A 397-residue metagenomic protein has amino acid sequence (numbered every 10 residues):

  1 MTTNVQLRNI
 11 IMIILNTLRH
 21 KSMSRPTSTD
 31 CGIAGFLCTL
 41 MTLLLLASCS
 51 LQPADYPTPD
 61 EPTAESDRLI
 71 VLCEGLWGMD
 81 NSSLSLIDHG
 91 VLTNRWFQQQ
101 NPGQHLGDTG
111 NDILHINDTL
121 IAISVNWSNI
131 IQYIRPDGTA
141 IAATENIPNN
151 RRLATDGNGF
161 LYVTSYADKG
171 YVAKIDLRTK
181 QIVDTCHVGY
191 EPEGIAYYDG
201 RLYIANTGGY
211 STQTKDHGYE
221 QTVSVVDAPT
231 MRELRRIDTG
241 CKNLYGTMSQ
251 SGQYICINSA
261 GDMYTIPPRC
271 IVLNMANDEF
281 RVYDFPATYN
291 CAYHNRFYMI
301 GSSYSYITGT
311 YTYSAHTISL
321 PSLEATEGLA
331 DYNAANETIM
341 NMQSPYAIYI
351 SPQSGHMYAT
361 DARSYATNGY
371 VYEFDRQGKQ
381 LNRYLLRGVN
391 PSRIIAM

Functional and structural regions predicted by a protein language model:
M1-C31: N-terminal secretory signal peptides that target proteins for export/translocation
L7, L18-H20, S24, T39-T42 (+3 more regions): Short, intrinsically disordered low-complexity segments
T29-M41: Sec-dependent N-terminal signal peptides
L45-S48: C-terminal motif of bacterial Sec signal peptides marking the signal peptidase cleavage site
S50-M397: Predominantly soluble domains enriched in secretory-pathway, periplasmic, or organellar proteins
